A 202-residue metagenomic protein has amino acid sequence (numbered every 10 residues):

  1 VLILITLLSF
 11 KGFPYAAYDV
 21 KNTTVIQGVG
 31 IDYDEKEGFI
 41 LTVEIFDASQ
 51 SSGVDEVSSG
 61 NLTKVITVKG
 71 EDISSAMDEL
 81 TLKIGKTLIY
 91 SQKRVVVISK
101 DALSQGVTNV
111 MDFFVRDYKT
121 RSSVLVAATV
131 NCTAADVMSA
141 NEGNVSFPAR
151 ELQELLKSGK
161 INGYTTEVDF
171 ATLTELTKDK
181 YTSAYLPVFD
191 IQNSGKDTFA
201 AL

Functional and structural regions predicted by a protein language model:
V1-L202: Membrane-proximal alpha-helical signals and transmembrane carboxylates
